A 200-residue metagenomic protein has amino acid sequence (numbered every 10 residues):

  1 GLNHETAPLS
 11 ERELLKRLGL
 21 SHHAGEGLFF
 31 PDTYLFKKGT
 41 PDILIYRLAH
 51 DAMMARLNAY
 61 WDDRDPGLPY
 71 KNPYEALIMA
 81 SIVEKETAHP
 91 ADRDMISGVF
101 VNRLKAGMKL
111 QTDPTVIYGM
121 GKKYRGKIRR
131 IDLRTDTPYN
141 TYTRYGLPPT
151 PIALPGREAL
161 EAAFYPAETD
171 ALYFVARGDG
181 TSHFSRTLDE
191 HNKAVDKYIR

Functional and structural regions predicted by a protein language model:
L2-L9, L15-R200: Bacterial extracytoplasmic/cell-wall-associated proteins, especially those involved in peptidoglycan
